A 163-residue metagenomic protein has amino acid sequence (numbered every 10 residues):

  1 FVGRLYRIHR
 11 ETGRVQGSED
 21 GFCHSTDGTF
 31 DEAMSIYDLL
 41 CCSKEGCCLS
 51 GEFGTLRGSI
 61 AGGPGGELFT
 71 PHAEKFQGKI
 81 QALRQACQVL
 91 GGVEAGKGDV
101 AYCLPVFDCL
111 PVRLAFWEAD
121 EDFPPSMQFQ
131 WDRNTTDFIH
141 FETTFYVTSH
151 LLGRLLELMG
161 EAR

Functional and structural regions predicted by a protein language model:
F1-G13, E94-E118: Amphipathic, interaction-prone secondary-structure segments
L5-E32, W117-E142: Intrinsically disordered, low-complexity regulatory segments enriched in Ser/Thr/Pro and charged residues
G17-S25, F53-G58, G66-E74, D132-T136: Charged, low-complexity surface segments at secondary-structure and domain boundaries
S25-C48, Q130-R163: Ampiphathic alpha-helical segments that act as solvent-exposed interaction surfaces
D31, G78, D99, C109 (+1 more regions): Short, well-structured alpha-helical interface segments that form or flank functional binding sites
L49-S50, V100: Long, Pro/Ser/Thr-rich low-complexity/intrinsically disordered regulatory tracts in eukaryotic proteins
T55-V100: Negatively charged, low-complexity tracts enriched in Asp/Glu with abundant Ser/Thr
